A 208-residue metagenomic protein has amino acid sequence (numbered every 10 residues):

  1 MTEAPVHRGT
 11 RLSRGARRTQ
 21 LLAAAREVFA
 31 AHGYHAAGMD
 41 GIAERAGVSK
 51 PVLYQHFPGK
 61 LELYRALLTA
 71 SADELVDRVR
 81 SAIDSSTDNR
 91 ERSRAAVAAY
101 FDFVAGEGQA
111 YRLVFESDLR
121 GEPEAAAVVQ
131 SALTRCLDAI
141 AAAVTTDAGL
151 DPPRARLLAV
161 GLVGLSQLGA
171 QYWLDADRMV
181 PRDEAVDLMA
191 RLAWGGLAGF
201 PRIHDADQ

Functional and structural regions predicted by a protein language model:
M1-A16, P201-Q208: N-terminal intrinsically disordered/low-complexity leader segments
Q20, A24, V28-E62, A66: Helix-turn-helix
H35-A36, L150-P153: Short, charged helix-capping/linker segments at alpha-helix termini
A37, R65-S71, V129-A132: Alpha-helical DNA-contacting segments of helix-turn-helix folds
A66, R80-Q109, L158-L162, V186: Hydrophobic alpha-helical connector segments
D73-V76, P123-A148, R156-G161, L168 (+2 more regions): Amphipathic alpha-helical packing segments from all-alpha helical-bundle domains
F103-A127, A141, L168-D175: Amphipathic alpha-helical segments used for helix-helix packing
R112-F115, R182, D205-A206: Short, hydrophobic secondary-structure boundary micro-motifs
